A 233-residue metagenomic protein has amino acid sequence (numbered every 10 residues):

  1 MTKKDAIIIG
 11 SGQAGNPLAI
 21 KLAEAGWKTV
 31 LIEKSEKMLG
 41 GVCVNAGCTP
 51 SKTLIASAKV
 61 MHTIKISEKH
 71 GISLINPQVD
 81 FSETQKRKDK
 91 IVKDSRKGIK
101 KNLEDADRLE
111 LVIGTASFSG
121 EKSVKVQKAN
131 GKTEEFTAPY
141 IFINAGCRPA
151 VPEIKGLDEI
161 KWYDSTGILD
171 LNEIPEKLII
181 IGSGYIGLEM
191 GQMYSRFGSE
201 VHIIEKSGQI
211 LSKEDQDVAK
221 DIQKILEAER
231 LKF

Functional and structural regions predicted by a protein language model:
M1-G12, I174-G184: Beta1/beta-strand and adjacent pyrophosphate-binding region of the FAD-binding site in flavoprotein oxidoreductases
T2-K4, K21-W27, E33-I174, S207-L211 (+1 more regions): Glycine-rich flavin
K4-L31, G187-R196: N-terminal Rossmann-like FAD-binding beta1-loop-alpha1 element of flavoenzymes
I9, I32, N144, I180-I181 (+1 more regions): Hydrophobic residues in beta-strands of the RecA-like P-loop NTPase core, especially within AAA+ ATPase
G10, N45-A46, G182, E214: Small/polar loops that bind or transfer phosphate-bearing groups
N172-E214: Rossmann-like NAD(P)H-binding beta-loop-alpha module
